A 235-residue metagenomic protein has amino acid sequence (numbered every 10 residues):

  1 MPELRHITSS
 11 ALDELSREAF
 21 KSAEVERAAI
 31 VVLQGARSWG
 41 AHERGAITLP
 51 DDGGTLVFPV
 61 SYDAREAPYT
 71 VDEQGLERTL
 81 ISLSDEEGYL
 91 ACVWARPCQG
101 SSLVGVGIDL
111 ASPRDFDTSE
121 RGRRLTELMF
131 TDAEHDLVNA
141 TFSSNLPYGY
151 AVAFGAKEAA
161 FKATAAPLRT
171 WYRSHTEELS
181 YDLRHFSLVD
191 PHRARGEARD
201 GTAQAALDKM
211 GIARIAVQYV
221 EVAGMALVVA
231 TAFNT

Functional and structural regions predicted by a protein language model:
M1-T235: Core catalytic alpha/beta fold that binds nucleotide/phospho-ligands
